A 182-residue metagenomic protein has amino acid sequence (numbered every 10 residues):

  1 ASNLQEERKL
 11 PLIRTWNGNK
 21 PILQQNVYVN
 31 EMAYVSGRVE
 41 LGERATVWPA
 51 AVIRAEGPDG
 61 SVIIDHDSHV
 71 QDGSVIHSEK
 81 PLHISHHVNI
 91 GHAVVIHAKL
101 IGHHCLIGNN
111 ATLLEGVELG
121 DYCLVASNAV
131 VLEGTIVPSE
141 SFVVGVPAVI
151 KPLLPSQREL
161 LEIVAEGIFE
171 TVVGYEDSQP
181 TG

Functional and structural regions predicted by a protein language model:
N3-K20, E56, S61-H66, G73 (+1 more regions): Glycine-rich hexapeptide-repeat left-handed beta-helix
I13, Q25-V27, W48, S85 (+1 more regions): General secondary-structure edge motif
G18, I22-H77: A positional/architectural concept
Q71-K80, H87-H92: Alpha-helical adaptor scaffolds
K80-H83, L100: Short, flexible active-site-proximal loops enriched in glycine and acidic residues
S85-H87, H104: Generic internal hydrophobic packing segments that stabilize the cores of diverse globular domains
